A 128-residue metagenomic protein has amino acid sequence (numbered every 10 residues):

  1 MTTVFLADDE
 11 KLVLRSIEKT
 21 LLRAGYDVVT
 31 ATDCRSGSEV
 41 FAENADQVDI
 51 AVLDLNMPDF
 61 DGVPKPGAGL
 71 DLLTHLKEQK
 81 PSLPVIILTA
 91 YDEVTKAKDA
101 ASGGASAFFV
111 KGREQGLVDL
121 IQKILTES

Functional and structural regions predicted by a protein language model:
K11-T30: Two-component/phosphorelay signaling modules centered on CheY-like receiver
T30-D54, F60: Acidic, metal-coordinating helix/loop segments flanking the phosphotransfer/catalytic sites of two-component signaling
A42-D46, H75-L83, G103: Conserved phosphotransfer cores of two-component systems
A51, V85, F108-F109: Two-component signal transduction core modules
N56, Q79, Y91-D92: Short, conserved "switch-loop" micro-motifs in signal-transduction and mechanochemical regulators
V63-G67, D71, Y91-F108: Alpha4 helix (beta4-alpha4-beta5 surface) of REC/receiver domains from two-component response regulators
T95, G112-K123: C-terminal output helix
